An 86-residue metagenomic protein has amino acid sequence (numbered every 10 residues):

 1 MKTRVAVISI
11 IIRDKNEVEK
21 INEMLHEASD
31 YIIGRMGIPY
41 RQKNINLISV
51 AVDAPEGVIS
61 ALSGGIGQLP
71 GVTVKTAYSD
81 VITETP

Functional and structural regions predicted by a protein language model:
M1-P86: Long, contiguous binding/interaction regions
